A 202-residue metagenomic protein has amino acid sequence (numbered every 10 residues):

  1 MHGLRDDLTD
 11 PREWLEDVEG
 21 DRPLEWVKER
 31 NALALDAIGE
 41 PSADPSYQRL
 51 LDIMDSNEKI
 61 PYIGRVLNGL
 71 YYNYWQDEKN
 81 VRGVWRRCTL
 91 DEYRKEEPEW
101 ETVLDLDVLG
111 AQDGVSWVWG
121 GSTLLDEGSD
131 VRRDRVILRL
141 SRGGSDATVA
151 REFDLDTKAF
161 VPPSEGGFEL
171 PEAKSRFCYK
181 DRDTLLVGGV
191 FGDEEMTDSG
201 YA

Functional and structural regions predicted by a protein language model:
M1-A202: Beta-propeller folds
